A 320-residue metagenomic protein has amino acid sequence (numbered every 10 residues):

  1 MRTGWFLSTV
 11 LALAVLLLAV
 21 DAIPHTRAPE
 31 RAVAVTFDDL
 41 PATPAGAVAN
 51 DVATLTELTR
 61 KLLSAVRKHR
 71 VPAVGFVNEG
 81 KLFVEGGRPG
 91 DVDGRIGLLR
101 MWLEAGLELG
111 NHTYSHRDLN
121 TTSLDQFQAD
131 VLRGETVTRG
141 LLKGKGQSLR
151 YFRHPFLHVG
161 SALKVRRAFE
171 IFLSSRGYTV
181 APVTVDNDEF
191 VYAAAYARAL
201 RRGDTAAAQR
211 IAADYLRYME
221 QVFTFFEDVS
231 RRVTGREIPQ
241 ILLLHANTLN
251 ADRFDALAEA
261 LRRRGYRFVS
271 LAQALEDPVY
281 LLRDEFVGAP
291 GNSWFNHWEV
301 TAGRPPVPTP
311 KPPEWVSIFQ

Functional and structural regions predicted by a protein language model:
M1-W5: Positively charged n-region of N-terminal signal peptides that target proteins for export
S8-L18: Bacterial N-terminal signal peptides
I23-L157, L242-L243, A260, E276: Active-site beta->alpha N-cap acidic-glycine motif
A53, E57, S64, A206 (+4 more regions): Polar/charged alpha-helical tracts
R70, P182, R236, A246-Q320: C-terminal domain-boundary segment and adjacent tail
G87-G94, S115-R267, Q273: Catalytic domains of cell-wall/extracellular-matrix polysaccharide-remodeling enzymes, centered on de-N-acetylation
L103-E108, V137-G144, D204-F223, N292-P312 (+1 more regions): Short, basic, helix/turn surface patches
